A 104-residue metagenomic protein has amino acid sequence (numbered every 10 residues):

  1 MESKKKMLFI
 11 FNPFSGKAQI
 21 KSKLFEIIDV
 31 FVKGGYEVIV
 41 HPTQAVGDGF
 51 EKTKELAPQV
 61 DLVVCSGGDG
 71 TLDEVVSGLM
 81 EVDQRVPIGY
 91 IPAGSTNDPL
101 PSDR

Functional and structural regions predicted by a protein language model:
E2-R104: Small-residue-rich beta-alpha loop regions that form the catalytic core of phosphotransfer and lipid-active enzymes
